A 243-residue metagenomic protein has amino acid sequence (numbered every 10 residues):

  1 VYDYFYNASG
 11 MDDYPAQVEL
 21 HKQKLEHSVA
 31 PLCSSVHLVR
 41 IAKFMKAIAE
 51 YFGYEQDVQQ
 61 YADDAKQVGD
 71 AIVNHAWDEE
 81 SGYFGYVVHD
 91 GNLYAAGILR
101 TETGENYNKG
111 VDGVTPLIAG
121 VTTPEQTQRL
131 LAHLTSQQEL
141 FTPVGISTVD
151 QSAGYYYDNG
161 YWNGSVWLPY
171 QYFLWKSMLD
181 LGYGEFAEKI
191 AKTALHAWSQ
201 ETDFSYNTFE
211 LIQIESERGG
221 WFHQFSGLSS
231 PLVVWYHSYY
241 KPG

Functional and structural regions predicted by a protein language model:
V1-L32, Q67, V73-S81, G85 (+3 more regions): Active-site acid/base region of carbohydrate-active enzymes
H21-C33, A96-G104, V149-G164, S216-G220: Active-site-adjacent structural elements in folded domains
A30, D64-Q67, N108, V166-Y170: Short, glycine/acidic-rich beta->alpha junctions
H37-Q126, A191-F225, S229: Catalytic cores of carbohydrate-active enzymes
D112-P124, Q171-G184: Alpha-helical support elements that line or immediately flank enzyme active sites and cofactor-binding pockets
E125, A132-T142, Q151, Y156 (+2 more regions): Non-catalytic C-terminal accessory modules of carbohydrate-active enzymes
W162-Y172, S226: Amphipathic alpha-helical protein-interaction segments enriched in hydrophobic
